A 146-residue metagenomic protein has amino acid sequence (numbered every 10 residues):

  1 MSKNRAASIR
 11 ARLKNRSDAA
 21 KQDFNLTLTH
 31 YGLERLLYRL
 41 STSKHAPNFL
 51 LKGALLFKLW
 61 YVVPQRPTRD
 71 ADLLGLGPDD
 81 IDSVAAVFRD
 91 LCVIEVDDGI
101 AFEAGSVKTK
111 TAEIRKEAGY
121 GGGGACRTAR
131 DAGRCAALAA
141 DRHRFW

Functional and structural regions predicted by a protein language model:
M1-W146: Compositionally biased terminal segments of proteins
